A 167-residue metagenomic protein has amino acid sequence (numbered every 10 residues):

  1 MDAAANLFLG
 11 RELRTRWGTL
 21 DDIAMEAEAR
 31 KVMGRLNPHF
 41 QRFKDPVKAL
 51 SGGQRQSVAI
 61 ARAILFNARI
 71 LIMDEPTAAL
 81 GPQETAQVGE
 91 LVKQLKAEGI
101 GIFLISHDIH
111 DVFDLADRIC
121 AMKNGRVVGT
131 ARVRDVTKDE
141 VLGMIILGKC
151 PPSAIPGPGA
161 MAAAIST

Functional and structural regions predicted by a protein language model:
M1-T167: Glycine-rich phosphate-binding loops of nucleotide-dependent enzymes
